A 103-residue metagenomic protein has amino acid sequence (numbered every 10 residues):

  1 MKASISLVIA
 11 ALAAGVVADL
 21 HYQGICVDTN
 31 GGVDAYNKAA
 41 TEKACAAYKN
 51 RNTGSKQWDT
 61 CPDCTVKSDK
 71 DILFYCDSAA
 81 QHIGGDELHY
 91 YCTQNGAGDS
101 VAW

Functional and structural regions predicted by a protein language model:
M1-L20: Fungal secretory targeting signals
I9, A35-Y36, I83: Residue-level detector of secondary-structure boundary/capping sites
A14-K67: Secreted, propeptide-processed cysteine-rich mini-domains
A46-Y48, T53-W103: Extracellular/luminal segments of secreted precursors and ectodomains of membrane proteins
